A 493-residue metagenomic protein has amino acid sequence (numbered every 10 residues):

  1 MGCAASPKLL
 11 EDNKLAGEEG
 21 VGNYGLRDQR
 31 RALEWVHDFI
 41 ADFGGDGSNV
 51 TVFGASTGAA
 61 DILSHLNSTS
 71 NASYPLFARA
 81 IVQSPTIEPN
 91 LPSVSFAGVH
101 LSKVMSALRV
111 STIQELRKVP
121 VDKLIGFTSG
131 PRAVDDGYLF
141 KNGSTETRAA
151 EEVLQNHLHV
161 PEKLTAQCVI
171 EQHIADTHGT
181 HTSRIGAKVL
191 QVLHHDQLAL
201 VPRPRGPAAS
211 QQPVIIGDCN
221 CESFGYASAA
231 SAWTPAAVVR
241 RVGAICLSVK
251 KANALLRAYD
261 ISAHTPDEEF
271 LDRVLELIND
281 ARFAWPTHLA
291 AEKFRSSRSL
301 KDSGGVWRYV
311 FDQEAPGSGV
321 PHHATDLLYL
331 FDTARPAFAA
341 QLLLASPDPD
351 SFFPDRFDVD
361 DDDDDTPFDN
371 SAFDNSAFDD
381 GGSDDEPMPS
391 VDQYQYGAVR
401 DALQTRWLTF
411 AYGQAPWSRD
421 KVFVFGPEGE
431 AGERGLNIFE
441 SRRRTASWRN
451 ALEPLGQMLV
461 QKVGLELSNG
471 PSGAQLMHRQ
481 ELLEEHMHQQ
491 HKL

Functional and structural regions predicted by a protein language model:
M1-R30, D38-D42: Cap/lid segment of the alpha/beta-hydrolase catalytic domain
S6-E18, L255-V274, A339-D360, G382-V391: Short glycine/proline-rich turn/loop motifs
R31, D38, D42, N49 (+5 more regions): Substrate-access "cap/lid" subdomains that shape and gate the entrance to catalytic or ligand-binding pockets
G47, G54-T57, S84: Catalytic nucleophile serine of serine hydrolases, specifically the conserved "nucleophile elbow" pentapeptide
A59-N71: Short glycine-enriched nucleophile-adjacent loop and the immediately C-terminal alpha-helix near the catalytic center
S231-N253, R257: N-terminal leader/propeptide and maturation segments of large enzyme subunits in energy/redox metabolism and hydrolases
S248-K301, W307-Q313: Alpha/beta-hydrolase fold catalytic core
W285-H288, E292-D369, F373-L493: Mobile gating loops/cap/lid regions near enzyme active sites that modulate substrate access
